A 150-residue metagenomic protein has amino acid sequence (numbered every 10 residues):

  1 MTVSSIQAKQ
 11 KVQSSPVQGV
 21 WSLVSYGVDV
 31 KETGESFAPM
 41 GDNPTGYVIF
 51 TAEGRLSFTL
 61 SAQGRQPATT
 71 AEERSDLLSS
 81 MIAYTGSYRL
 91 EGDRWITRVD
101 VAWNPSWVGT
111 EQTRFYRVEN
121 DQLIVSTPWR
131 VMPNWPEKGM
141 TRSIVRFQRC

Functional and structural regions predicted by a protein language model:
T2-A83, L90-C150: Lipid interaction determinants
